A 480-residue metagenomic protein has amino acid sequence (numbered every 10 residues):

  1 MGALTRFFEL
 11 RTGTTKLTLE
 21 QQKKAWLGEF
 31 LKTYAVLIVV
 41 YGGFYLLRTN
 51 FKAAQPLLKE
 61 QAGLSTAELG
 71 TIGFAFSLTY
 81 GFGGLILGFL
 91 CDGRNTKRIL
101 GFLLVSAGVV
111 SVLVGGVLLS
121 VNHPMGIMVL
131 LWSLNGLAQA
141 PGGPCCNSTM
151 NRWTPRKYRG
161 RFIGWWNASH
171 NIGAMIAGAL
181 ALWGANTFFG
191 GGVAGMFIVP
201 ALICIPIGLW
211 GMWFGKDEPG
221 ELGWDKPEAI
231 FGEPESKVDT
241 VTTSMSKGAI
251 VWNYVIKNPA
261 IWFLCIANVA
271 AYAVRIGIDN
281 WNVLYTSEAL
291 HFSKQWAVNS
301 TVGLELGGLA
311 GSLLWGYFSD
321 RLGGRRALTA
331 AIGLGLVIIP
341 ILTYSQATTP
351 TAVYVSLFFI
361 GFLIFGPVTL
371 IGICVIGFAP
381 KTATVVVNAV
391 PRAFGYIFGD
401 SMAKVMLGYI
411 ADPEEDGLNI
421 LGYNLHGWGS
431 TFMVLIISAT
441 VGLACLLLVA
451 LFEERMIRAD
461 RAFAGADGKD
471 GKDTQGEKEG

Functional and structural regions predicted by a protein language model:
F51-Q55, N258-S312, G399-L407: Extracytoplasmic gate region of multi-pass secondary transporters
F74-F89, V302-W315: Central cavity-lining transmembrane alpha-helices of secondary-active solute carriers, predominantly the Major
G93-L104, D320-L334: Cytoplasmic membrane-interface "Motif A"-like loop-to-helix N-cap segments of 12-TM Major Facilitator Superfamily
V105-N122, G335-T348: C-terminal ends and interior cores of transmembrane alpha-helices in multi-pass membrane transporters/permeases
L131-H170: Cytoplasmic helix-loop-helix junction between adjacent transmembrane helices in 12-TM secondary transporters
W166, H170-P219: Helix-loop-helix hairpin linking two adjacent transmembrane segments in secondary transporters
R325-C374: C-terminal transmembrane helical hairpin of 12-TM major facilitator-type secondary transporters
T382-D416: A late C-terminal transmembrane helix in Major Facilitator Superfamily
